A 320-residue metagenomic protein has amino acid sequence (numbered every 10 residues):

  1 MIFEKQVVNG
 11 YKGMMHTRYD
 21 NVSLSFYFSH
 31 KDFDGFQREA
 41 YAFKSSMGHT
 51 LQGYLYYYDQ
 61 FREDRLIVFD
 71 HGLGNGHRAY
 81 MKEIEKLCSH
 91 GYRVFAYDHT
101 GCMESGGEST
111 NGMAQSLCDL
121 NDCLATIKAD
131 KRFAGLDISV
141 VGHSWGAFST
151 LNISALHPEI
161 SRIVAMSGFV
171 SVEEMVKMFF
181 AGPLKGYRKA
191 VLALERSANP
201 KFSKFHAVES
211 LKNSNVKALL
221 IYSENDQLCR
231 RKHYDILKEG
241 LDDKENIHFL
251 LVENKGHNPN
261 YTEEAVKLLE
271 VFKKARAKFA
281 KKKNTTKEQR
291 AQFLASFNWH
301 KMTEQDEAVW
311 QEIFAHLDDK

Functional and structural regions predicted by a protein language model:
M1-K44, L51-Y54, R276-R290: An N-terminal hydrophobic leader/cap segment in hydrolases
G10, N152-P200: Hydrolase active-site cap/lid region
L73-E85, H99, K232: The serine-hydrolase catalytic nucleophile loop
I84-G106: Conserved alpha/beta-hydrolase
T110-K131: Alpha/beta-hydrolase active-site loop
S214, L220-Y222, D226: Short beta-strand/loop motif that positions the catalytic acidic residue of the alpha/beta-hydrolase fold
V216, R230-G240, E264: Short alpha-helix in the alpha/beta-hydrolase fold that links the catalytic acid
E245-K320: C-terminal catalytic histidine-bearing segment of alpha/beta-hydrolase fold enzymes
